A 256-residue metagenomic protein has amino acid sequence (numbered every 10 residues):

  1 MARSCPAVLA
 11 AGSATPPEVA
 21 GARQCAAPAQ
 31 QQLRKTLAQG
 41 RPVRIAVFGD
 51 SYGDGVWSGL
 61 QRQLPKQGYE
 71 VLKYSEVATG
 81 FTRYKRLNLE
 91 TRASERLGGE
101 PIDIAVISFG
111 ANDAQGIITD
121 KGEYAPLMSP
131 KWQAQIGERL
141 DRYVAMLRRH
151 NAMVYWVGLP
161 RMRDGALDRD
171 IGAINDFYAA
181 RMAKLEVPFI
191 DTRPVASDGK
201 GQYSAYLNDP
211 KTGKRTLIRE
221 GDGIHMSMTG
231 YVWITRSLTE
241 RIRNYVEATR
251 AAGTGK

Functional and structural regions predicted by a protein language model:
M1-R44, Y245-K256: N-terminal secretory targeting modules
R34-P130: Conserved SGNH/GDSL esterase-like catalytic core that processes O-acyl groups on lipids and polysaccharides
Y52, V56, L60, L89 (+9 more regions): Stable alpha-helical elements in mature extracytoplasmic
G53, Q61, P65, Y69 (+6 more regions): Sec-exported extracytoplasmic/periplasmic mature domains
S108-N112, D141-D176, P194: Active-site segments of SGNH/GDSL-like serine hydrolases that catalyze O-acetyl group transfer/hydrolysis on lipids
P126-E138, R219-G223: A short acidic, glycine-rich active-site loop that binds or catalyzes chemistry on phosphate/adenosine moieties
R161-K256: Catalytic His-Asp segment of secreted/periplasmic serine-dependent ester chemistry enzymes
